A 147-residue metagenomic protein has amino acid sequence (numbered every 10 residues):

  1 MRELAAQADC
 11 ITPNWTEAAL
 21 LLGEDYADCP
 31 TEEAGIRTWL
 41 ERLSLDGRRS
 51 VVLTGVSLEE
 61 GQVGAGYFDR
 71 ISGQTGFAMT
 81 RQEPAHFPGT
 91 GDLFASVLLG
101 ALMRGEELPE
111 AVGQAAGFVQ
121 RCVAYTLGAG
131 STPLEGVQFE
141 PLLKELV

Functional and structural regions predicted by a protein language model:
M1-Q74: Conserved phosphate/ATP/ADP-binding segment of small-molecule kinases
E17, G55-L58, R81-P84, A116-Q120: Glycine-rich beta-alpha junction loops
L20, P84-L108: Short, small-residue alpha-helix embedded
L22-Y26, L102, V123-T126: Short amphipathic alpha-helical interaction patches enriched in hydrophobic/aromatic residues with interspersed Lys/Arg
Q74-P88: Short pre-catalytic strand/loop immediately N-terminal to key active-site residues, enriched for Gly-Thr
Q74-T75, A101-A115: Phosphate-handling active-site elements
P109-V147: Charged C-terminal helix
